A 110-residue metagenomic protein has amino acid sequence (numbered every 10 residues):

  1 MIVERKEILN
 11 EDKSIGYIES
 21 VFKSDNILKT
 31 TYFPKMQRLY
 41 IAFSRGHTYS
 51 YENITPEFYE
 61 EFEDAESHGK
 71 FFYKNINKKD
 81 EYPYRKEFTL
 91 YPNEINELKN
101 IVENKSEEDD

Functional and structural regions predicted by a protein language model:
I2-D110: Acidic/histidine-enriched, beta-strand-rich ligand/metal-binding domains
